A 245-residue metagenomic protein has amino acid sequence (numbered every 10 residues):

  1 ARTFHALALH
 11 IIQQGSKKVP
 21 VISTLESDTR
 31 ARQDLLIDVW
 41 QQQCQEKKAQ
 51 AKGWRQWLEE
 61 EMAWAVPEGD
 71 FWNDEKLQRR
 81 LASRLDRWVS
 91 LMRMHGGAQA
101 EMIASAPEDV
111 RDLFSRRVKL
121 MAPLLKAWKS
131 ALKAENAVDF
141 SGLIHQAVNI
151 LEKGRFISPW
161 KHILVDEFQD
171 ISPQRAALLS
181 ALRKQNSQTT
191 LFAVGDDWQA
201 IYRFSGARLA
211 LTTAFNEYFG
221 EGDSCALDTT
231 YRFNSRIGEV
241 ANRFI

Functional and structural regions predicted by a protein language model:
A1-L77, T213: Conserved P-loop NTPase-based nucleic-acid remodeling module centered on helicase motor cores
L7-I12, V19, A200-R203, F233-E239: Switch/connector loops and helix/strand junctions flanking conserved nucleotide-binding motifs in nucleotide-processing
G15-S16, W40-C44, G96, N186 (+2 more regions): Conserved NTP-handling cores and scaffolds of large molecular machines
A31, V110-A214, A226-F233: Conserved helicase NTPase motor core
Q45, D70-E135: N-terminal accessory segments
V89, V194, I237: A residue-level signal for conserved active-site and pocket-lining positions in enzyme catalytic cores
A214-G220: Short, conserved catalytic or adaptor-binding loops enriched in Gly and charged residues
E221-S224, T229-I245: Helicase P-loop NTPase motor core
